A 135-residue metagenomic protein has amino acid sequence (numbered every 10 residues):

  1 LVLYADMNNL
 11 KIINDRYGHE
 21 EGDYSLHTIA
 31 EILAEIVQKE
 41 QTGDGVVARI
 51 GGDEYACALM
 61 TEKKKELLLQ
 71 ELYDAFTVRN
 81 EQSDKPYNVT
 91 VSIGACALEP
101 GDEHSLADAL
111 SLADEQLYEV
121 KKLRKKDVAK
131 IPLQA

Functional and structural regions predicted by a protein language model:
L1, N8-E35, A48-G52, A56-C57 (+4 more regions): Conserved long alpha-helical elements within nucleotide-processing catalytic cores of c-di-GMP signaling and class III
L3, Q134-A135: Active-site core of bacterial EAL-family cyclic-dinucleotide phosphodiesterase domains
Y4, T90: Generic enzyme active-site microenvironment
A5, C96: Cofactor-binding loops of NAD(P)H-dependent oxidoreductases, dominated by short-chain dehydrogenase/reductases
V37-D44, N80-S83: Alpha-helix termini
G43-R49, Y87: A short pre-motif secondary-structure segment
E62, Q70-Y73, T77, E81 (+1 more regions): Catalytic-core segments of nucleotide cyclases and related cyclic-nucleotide turnover enzymes
